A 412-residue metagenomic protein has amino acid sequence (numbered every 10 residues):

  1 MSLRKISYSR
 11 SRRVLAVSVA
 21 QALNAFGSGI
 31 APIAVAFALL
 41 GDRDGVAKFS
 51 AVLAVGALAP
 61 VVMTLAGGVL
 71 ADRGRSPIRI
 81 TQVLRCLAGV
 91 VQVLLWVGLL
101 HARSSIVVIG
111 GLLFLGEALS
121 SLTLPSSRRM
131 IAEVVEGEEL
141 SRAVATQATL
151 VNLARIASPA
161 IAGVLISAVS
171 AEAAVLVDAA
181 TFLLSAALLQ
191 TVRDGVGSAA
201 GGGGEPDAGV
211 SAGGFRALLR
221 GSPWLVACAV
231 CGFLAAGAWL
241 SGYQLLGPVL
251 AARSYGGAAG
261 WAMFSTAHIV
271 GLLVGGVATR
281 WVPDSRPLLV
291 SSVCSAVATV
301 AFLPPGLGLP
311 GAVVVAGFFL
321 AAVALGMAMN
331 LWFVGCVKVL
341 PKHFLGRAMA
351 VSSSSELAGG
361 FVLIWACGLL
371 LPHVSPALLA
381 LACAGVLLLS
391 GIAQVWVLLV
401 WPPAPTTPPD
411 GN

Functional and structural regions predicted by a protein language model:
M1-V14, D194-V230: Juxtamembrane intracellular "pre-TM" segments in multi-pass secondary transporters
R13-Q21, F49, T81, I109 (+4 more regions): Hydrophobic alpha-helix/TM-entry signal in multi-pass membrane transporters
A16-P32, G56-V69, P77-A88, V108-I166 (+6 more regions): Substrate-agnostic recognition of the 12-TM MFS/MFS-like secondary transporter fold
I33-A34, S170-L176, R216-G276: A single, central transmembrane helix in multi-pass transporters
A34, R43-L53, A145, A258-S265 (+1 more regions): Small-residue hotspots at the loop-to-helix junctions and early N-terminal turns of transmembrane alpha-helices
R43, R75, G98-L100, L307-L309: Helix-breaking motifs and short loop linkers at transmembrane-helix boundaries and internal kinks in secondary membrane
V62, A66-V69, I80-L87, L94 (+2 more regions): C-terminal transmembrane bundle of multi-pass solute transporters/carriers
S104-L119, R142-A199, A262, T266 (+3 more regions): Hydrophobic alpha-helical transmembrane segments
